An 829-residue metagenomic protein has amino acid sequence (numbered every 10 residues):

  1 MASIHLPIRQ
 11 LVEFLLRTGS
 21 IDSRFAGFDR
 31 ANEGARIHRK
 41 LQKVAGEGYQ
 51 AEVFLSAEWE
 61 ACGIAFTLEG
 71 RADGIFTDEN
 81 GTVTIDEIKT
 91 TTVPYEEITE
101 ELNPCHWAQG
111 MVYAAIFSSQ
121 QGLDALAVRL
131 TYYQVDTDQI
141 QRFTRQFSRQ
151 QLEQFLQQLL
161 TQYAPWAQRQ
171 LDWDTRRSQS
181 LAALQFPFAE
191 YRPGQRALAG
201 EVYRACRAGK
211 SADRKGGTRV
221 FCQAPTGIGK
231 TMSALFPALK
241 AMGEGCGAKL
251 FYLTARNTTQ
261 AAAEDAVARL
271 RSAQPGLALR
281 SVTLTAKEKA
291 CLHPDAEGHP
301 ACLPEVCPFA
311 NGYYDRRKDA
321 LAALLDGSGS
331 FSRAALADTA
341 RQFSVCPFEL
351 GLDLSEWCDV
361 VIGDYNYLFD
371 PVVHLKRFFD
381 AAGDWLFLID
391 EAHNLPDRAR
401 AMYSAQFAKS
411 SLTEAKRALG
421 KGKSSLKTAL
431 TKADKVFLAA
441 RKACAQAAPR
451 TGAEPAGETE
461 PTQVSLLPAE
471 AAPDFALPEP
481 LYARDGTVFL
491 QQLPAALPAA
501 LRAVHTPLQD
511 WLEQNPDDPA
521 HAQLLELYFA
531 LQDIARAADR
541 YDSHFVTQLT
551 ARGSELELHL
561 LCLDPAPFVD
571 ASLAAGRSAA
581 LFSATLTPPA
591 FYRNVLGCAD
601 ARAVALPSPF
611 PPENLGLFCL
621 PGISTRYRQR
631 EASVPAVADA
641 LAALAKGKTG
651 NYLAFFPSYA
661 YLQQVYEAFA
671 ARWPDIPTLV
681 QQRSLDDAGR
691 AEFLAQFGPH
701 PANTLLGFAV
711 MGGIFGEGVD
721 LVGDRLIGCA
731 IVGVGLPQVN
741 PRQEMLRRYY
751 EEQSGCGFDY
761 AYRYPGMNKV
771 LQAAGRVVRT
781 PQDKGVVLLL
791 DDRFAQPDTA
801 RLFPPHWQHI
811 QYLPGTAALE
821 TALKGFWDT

Functional and structural regions predicted by a protein language model:
M1-D78, T82: Metal-dependent nuclease catalytic cores that hydrolyze phosphodiester bonds in DNA/RNA, characterized by
A57-Q154: Mg2+/Mn2+-dependent nuclease catalytic core
W173-Q223: Conserved pre-motif I regulatory segment
S178, Q185, R214-K215, C246-V361 (+5 more regions): A substrate-engagement module of RecA-like helicase motors
A234, A261, R341-V360, Y365-A499 (+2 more regions): Signature of the SF2 helicase/ATPase Hel1-core->accessory helical subdomain module
L336-V361, P371-F378, P507-S624, A632-V634 (+3 more regions): A contiguous, basic/glycine-rich beta-loop/short-helix subdomain that forms a polymer-engagement track
P621-A632, R683-F794: Conserved RecA-like P-loop NTPase helicase motor core
P657-Q682: Conserved helicase motor "Helicase C" RecA-like lobe of SF1/SF2 P-loop NTPases
